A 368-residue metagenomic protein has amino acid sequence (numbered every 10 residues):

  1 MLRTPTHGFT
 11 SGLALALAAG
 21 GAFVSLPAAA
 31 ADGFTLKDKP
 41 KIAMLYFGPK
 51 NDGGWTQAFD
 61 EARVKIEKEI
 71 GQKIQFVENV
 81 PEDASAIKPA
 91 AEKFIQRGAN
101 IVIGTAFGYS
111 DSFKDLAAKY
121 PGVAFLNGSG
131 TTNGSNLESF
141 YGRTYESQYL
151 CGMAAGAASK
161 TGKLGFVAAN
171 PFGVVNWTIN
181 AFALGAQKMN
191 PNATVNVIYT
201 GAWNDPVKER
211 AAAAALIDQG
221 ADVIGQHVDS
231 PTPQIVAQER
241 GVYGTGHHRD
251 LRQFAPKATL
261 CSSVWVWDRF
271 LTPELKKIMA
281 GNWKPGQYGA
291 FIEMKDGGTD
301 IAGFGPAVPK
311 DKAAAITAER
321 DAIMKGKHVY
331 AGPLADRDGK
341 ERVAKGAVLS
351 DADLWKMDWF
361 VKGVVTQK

Functional and structural regions predicted by a protein language model:
M1-H7: N-terminal secretory signal peptides that target proteins for export/translocation
L2, L13-L15, L26: Leucine-biased recognition of intrinsically disordered, low-complexity hydrophobic segments
P5, L13-A14, K41, G332: Exposed boundary/loop context
T6, G20-F23, D358: Low-complexity, intrinsically disordered short peptide segments enriched in small/polar/basic residues
T10-A22: Bacterial N-terminal signal peptides
F23-A30: Sec/Tat signal peptide C-region and signal peptidase I cleavage site
A31-K368: A residue-level marker of the well-folded mature domains of exported/periplasmic proteins
